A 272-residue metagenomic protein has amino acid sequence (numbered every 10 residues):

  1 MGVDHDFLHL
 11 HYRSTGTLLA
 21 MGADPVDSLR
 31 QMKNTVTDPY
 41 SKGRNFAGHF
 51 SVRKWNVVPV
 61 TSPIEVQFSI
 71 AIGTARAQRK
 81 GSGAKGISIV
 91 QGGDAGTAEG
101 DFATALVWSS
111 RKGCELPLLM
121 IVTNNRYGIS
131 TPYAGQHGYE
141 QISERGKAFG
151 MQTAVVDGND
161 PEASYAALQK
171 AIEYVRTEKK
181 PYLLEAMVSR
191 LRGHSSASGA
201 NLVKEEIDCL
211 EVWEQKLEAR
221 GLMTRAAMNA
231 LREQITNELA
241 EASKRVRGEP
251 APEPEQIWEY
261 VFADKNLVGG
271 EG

Functional and structural regions predicted by a protein language model:
M1-L116, P132-G138, S143, A148-G150: Cofactor-binding active-site loop characterized by glycine-rich and histidine/acidic residues
D6-L10, I121-T123, R145-Q152, L191-G199 (+2 more regions): Short acidic (Asp/Glu) and glycine-rich catalytic loops that position anionic groups and cofactors
H9, L119-I121, V155, L183-E185 (+1 more regions): Structured core elements
Y12-T17, G92-A98, V122-G128, N159-E162 (+1 more regions): Acidic, glycine-rich active-site loops and adjacent beta-strand->loop/helix elements that engage anionic groups
S82-A84, G138-K170, E206-R232: Conserved thiamine diphosphate
T104-L106, A167-E173: Glycine-rich, charged/polar anion/phosphate-binding loops that engage phosphate groups from diverse ligands
C114-L118, K179-K180: Loop/turn elements at helix/coil->beta-strand transitions in domains of secreted/extracellular proteins
Y174-G272: Glycine/aspartate-rich loop-and-adjacent alpha/beta segment that forms the canonical ThDP
